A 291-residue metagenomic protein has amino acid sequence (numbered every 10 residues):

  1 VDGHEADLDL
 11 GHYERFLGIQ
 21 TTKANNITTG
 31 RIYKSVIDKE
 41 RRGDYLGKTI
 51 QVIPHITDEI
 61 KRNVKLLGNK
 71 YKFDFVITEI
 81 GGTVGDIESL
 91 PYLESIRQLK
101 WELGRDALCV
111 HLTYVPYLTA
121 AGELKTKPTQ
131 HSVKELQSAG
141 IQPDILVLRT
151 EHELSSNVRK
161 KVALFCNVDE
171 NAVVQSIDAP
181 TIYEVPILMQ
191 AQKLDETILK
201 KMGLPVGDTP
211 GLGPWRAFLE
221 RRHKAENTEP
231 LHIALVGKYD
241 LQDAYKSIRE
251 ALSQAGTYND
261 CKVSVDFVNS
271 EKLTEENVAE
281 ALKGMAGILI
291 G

Functional and structural regions predicted by a protein language model:
V1-I290: Flexible phosphate-sensing "switch/lid" loops adjacent to ATP/NTP-binding sites across phosphate-transfer
